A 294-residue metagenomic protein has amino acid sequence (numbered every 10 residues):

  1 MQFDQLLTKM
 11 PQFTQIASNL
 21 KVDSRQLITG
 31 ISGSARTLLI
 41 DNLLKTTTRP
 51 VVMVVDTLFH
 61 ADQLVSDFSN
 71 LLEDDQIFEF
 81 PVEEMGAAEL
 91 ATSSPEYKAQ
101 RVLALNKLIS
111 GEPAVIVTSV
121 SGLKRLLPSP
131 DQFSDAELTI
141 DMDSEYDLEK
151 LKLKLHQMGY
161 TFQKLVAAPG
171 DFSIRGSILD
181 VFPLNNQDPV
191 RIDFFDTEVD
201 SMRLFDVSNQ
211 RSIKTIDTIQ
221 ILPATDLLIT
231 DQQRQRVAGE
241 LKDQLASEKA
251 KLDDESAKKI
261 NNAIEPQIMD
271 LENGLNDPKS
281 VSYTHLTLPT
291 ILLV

Functional and structural regions predicted by a protein language model:
M1-L288: ASCE RecA-like P-loop NTPase motor cores that couple ATP hydrolysis to mechanical translocation on nucleic acids
T290-V294: N-terminal low-complexity segments that are often proline-rich with Ser/Thr-Pro
